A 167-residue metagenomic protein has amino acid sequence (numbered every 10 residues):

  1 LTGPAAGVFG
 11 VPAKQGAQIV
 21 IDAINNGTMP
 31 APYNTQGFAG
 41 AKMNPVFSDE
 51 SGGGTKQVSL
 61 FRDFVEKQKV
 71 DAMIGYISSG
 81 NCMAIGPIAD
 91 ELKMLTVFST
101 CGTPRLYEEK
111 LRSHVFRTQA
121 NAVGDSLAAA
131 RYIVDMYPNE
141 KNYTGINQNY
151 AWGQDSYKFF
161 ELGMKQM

Functional and structural regions predicted by a protein language model:
L1, M43-V46, K141-G145: Short, well-ordered beta-strand elements
L1-P4, S51, N147-Y150: Residue-level signal for short, function-critical loop segments
P4-F9, G54-K56, L106-Y107: Short, solvent-exposed loop/turn elements at domain surfaces
F9-Q15: N-terminal phosphate-binding or glycine-rich loops at protein starts, especially the Walker A/P-loop of NTPases
Q15, T55, E66, V70-M167: Extracytoplasmic ligand/sensor domains, especially the bilobed periplasmic-binding protein
Q15-P45, K165-M167: Signal peptide-proximal N-terminal region of secreted/periplasmic/extracellular or secretory-lumen proteins
A23, G27, D63, Y132: Solvent-exposed, charged/polar functional surfaces in cytosolic regulatory/catalytic domains
P30, Q36-K67, D125-A128: Structural motif
